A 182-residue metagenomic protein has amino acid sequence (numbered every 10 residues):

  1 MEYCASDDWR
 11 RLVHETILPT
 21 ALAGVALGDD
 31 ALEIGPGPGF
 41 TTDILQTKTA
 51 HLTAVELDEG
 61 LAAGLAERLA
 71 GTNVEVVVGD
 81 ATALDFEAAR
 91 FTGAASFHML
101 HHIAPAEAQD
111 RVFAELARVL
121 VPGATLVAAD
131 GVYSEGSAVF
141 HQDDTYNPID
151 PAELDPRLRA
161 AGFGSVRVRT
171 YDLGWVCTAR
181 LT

Functional and structural regions predicted by a protein language model:
C4, W9-R10, T125-T178: C-terminal alpha-helical "lid/dimerization" subdomain adjacent to the S-adenosyl-L-methionine
R10-D29: Conserved alpha-helix/loop element of class I SAM-dependent methyltransferases that forms part of the SAM/SAH-binding
D30, A124-T125: Short glycine-centered segments of the SAM/dcSAM-binding site in methyltransferase folds
L32, G37-A83: Class I SAM-dependent methyltransferase SAM/SAH-binding core
A95-S96: A conserved beta-strand element that flanks and buttresses the S-adenosyl-L-methionine
H101-P105: A short His-aromatic
D110-P122: A short glycine-rich, Lys/Arg-flanked "PGG" loop and its adjoining helix->strand segment in the class I
